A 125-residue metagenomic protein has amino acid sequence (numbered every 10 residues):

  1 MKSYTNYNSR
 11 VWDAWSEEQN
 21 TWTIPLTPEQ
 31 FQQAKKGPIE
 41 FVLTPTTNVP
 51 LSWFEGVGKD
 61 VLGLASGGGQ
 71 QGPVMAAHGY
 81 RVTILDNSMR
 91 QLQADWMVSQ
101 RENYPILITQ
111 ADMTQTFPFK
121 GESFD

Functional and structural regions predicted by a protein language model:
M1-Q32: N-terminal, positively charged/glycine-rich alpha-helical extensions of SAM-dependent methyltransferases
T21, Y104-L107, E122: Secondary-structure boundary/capping residues
P25-G58: Conserved alpha-helix/loop element of class I SAM-dependent methyltransferases that forms part of the SAM/SAH-binding
V49-S52, V74-A77, F124: A short alpha-helix capping/helix-coil boundary motif
K59-F117: Class I SAM-dependent methyltransferase SAM/SAH-binding core
F117-D125: A short acidic, Gly/Pro-enriched loop at the edge of an enzyme's catalytic core that lines a small-molecule cofactor
